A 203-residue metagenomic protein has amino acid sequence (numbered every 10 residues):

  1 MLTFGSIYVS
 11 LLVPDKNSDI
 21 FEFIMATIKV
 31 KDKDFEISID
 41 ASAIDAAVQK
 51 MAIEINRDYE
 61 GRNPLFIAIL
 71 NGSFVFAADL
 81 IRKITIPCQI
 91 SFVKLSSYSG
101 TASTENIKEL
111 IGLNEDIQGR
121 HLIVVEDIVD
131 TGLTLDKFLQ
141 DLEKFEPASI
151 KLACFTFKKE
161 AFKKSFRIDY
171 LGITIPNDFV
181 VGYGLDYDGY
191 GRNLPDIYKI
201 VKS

Functional and structural regions predicted by a protein language model:
M1-S203: PRPP-associated nucleotide enzymes
